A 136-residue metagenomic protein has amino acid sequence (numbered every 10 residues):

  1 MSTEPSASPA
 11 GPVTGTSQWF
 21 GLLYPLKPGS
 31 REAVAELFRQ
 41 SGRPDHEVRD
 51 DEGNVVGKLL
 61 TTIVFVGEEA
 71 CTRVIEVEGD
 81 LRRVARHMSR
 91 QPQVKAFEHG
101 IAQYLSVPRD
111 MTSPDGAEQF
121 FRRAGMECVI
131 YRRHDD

Functional and structural regions predicted by a protein language model:
S2-R49, G53-C71, E76-P92, V107-D136: Short S/T/G/P-rich N-terminal loop/turn motif that feeds into the first structured element of a domain
F97-S106: Anionic, Ser/Thr-rich low-complexity intrinsically disordered regions
